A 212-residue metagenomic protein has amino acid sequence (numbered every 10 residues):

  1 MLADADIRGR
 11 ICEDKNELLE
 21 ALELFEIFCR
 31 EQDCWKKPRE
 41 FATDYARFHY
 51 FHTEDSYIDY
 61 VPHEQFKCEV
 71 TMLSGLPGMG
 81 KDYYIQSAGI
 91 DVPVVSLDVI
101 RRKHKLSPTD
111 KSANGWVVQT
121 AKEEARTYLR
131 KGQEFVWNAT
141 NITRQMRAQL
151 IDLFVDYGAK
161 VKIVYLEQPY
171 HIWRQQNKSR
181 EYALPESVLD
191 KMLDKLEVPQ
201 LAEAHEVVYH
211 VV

Functional and structural regions predicted by a protein language model:
M1-K67: Divalent metal-dependent phosphate-bond-processing catalytic cores, especially two-metal-ion Mg2+/Mn2+ enzymes that act
E69-G89: Glycine-rich phosphate-binding P-loop
T71, D91, Y170-V212: Conserved GTP-binding G-domain of TRAFAC-class P-loop NTPases and closely related GTPase folds
D82-F135, Y170-R174: Conserved substrate/cofactor phosphate-moiety recognition/catalytic segment in nucleotide-dependent phosphotransferases
K131-G132, Y157-K162, A202-V207: Short glycine-/polar-rich loops that comprise or flank the Walker A/P-loop and associated switch/sensor motifs
F135-A139, I163: Short catalytic-loop micro-motif centered on adjacent basic/acidic residues
N138-R147: Acidic, metal-coordinating catalytic cores used for nucleic-acid/nucleotide bond scission and strand-transfer chemistry
Y157-Q176: Conserved phosphate-donor/acceptor-positioning beta-strand/loop module used by diverse small-molecule
